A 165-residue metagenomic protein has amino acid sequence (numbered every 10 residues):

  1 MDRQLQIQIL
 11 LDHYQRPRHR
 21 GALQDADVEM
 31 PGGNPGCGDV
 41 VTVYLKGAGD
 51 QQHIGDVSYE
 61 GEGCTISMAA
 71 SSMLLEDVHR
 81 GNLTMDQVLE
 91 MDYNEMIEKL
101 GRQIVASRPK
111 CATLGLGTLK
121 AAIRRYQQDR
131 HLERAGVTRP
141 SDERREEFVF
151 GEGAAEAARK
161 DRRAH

Functional and structural regions predicted by a protein language model:
M1-H165: Domain-level signature for proteins that mediate thiol-based redox and metal-cofactor handling
